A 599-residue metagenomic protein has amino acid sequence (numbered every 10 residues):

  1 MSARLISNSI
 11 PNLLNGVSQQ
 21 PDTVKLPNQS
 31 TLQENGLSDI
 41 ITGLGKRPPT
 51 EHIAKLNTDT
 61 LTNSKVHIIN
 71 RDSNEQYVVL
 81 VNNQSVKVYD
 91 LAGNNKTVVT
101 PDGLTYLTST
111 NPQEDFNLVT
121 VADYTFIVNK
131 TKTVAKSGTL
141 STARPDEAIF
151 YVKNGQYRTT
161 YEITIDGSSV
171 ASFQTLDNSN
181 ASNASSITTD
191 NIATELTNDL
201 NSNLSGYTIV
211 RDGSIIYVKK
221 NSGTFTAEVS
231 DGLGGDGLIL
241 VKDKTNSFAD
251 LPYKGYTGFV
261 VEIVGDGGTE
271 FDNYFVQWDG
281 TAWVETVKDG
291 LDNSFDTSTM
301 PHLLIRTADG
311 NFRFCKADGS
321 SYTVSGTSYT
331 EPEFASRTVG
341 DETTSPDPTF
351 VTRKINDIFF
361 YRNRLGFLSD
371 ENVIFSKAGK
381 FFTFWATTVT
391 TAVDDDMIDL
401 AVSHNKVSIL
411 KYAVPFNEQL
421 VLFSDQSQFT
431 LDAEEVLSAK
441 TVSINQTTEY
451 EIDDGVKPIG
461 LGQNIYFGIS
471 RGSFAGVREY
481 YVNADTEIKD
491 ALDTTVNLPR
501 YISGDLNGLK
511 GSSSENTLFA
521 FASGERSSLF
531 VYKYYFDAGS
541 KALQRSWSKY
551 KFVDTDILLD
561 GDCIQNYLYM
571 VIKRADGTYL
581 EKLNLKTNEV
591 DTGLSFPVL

Functional and structural regions predicted by a protein language model:
M1-N95, F248-I409, I469-K489: N-terminal beta-propeller domains
S2-N74, A475-L599: Beta-sheet repeat architectures centered on beta-propellers
L56-N74, N111-V121, D347-Y361, V402-N417 (+3 more regions): Structural signature of eukaryotic scaffold interfaces centered on beta-propeller domains
Y77-V79, F126, R364-F367, Q419-V421 (+3 more regions): Conserved beta-propeller blade signature
N83-K87, T131-T133, I215, R364 (+8 more regions): Loop/turn residues immediately N-terminal
Y106, D115-N117, Y124, K130 (+3 more regions): Long, charge-dense tracts
Q113-V134, L420-F423, T430: Elongated alpha-helical scaffolds
V436-S473: Catalytic or ion-translocation cores adjacent to nucleophile or general acid/base/metal-coordination motifs in diverse
